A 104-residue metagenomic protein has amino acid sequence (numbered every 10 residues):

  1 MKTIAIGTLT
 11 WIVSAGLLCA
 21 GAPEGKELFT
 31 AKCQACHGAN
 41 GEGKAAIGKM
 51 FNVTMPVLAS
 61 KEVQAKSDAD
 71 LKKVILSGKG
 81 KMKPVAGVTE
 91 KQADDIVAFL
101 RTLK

Functional and structural regions predicted by a protein language model:
M1-W11: Bacterial N-terminal signal peptides that target proteins for export
I12-L28, K66: Electrostatic cytochrome c docking/interface patches
E24, G43, S67-L71: Hydrophobic alpha-helical segments typical of transmembrane helices and their membrane-interface/capping positions
K26-V53, S77-A86, T102-K104: Periplasmic/extracellular electron-transfer cofactor-ligation site, primarily the c-type cytochrome heme-c attachment
M55-A69, P84-A93: Electron-transfer interface patches adjacent to heme c in soluble/periplasmic c-type cytochromes and di-/multiheme
K72-I75, A86-K104: C-terminal capping alpha-helices of c-type cytochrome domains
